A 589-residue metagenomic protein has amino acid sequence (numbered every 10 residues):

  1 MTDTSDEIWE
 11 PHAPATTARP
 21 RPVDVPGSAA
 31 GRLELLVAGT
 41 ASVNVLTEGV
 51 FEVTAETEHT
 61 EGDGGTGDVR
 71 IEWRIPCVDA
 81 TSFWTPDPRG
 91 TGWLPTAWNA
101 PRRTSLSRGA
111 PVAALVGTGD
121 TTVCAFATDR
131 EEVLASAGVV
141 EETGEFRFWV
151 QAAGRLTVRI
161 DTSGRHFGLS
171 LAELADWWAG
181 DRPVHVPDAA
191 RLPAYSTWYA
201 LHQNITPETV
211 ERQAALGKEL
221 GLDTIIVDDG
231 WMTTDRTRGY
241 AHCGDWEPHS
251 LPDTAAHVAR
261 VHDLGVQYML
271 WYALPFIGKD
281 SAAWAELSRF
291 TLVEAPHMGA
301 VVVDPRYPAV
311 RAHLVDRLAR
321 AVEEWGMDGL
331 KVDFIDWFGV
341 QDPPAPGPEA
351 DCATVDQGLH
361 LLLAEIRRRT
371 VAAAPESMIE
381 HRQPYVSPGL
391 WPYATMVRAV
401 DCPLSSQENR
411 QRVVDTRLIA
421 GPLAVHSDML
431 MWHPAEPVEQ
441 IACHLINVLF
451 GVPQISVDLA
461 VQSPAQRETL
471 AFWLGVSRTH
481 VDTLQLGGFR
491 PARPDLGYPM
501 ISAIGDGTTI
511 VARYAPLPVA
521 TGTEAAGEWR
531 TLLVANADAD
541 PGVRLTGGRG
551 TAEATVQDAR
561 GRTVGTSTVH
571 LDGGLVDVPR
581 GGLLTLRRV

Functional and structural regions predicted by a protein language model:
T2-D181, T523-A525, T531, P541-L545 (+4 more regions): N-terminal accessory beta-strand-rich subdomains and adjacent acidic, glycine-rich linkers that precede catalytic cores
A153, L362-V576, G581: Active-site-proximal substrate-binding groove within the catalytic cores of carbohydrate-active enzymes
L169-R182, T224-V227, H249-G299, E376-H381 (+1 more regions): Glycine-rich, aromatic-flanked loop segments that form ligand/cofactor-binding clefts across common enzyme folds
H185, Y199-Q203, A259, Q267-E324 (+2 more regions): Active-site-adjacent "subsite" loops/lids of carbohydrate-active enzymes
Y195, I225, V261, L314 (+3 more regions): Conserved, mostly hydrophobic/aromatic
T209-M232, E324, D328: Catalytic domains of carbohydrate-active enzymes, especially glycoside hydrolases
W231-A256, S281-P305, W337-H360, I366: Aromatic- and acidic-residue-enriched carbohydrate-binding clefts of CAZyme catalytic domains
A300-R320, E324-A373, Q383-S387: Polysaccharide-binding and catalytic clefts of secreted carbohydrate-active enzymes
